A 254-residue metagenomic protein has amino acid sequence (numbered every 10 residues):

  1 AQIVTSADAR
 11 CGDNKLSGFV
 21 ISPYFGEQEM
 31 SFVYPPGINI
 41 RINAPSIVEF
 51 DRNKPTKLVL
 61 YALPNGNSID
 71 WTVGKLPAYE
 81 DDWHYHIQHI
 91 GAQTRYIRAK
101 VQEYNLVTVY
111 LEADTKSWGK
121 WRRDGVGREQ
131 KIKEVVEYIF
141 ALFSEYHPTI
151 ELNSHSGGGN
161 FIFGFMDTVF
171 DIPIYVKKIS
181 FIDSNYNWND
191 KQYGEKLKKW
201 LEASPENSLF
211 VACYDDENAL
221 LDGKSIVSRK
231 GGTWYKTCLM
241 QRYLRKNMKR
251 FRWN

Functional and structural regions predicted by a protein language model:
I3-L58: A domain-start/cap signature at the N-terminus of enzymes
Y34-E103: Short, surface-exposed "cap/lid" segments of acyl-processing enzymes
V59-K75, V109-K116, D183-S184, V211-E217: Short loop/turn segments at strand-loop or loop-helix junctions that form parts of catalytic or ligand-binding pockets
I69-D70, S117-K120, N160-F163, W188-Q192 (+1 more regions): Extracytoplasmic/secreted cell-surface and envelope-processing proteins
H89-G91, Y110-S144: Alpha/beta-hydrolase active-site loop
S144-S156, I179: Alpha/beta-hydrolase fold nucleophile elbow
G159-D171: Short glycine-enriched nucleophile-adjacent loop and the immediately C-terminal alpha-helix near the catalytic center
F170-W253: The feature captures the conserved acid-bearing segment of alpha/beta-hydrolase catalytic domains
